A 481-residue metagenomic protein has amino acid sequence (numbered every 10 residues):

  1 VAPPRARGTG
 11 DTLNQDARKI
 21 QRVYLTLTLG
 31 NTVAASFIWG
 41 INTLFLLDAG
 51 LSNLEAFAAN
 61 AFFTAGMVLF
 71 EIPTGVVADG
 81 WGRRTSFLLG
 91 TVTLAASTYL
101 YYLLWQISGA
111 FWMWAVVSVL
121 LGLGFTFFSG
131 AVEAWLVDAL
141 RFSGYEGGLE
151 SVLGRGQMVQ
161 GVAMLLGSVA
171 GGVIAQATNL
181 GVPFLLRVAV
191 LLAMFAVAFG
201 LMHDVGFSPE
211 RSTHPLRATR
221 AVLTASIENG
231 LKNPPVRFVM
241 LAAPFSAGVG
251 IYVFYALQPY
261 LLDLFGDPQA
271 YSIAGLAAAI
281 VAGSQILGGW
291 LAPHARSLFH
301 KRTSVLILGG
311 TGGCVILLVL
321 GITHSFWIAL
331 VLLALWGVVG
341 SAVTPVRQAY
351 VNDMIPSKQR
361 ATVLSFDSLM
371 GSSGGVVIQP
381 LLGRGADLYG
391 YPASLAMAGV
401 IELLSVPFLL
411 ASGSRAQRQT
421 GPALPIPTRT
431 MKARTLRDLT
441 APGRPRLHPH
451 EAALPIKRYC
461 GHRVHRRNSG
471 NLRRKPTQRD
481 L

Functional and structural regions predicted by a protein language model:
G8-R18, H203-V239, P427, K432: Juxtamembrane intracellular "pre-TM" segments in multi-pass secondary transporters
T12, F57-A59, L69, F87 (+2 more regions): C-terminal transmembrane bundle of multi-pass solute transporters/carriers
N14-L69, P235-A277: Helix-loop boundary and gating motifs at the non-cytosolic
L29, S97, A110-F128, I328-A342: Hydrophobic core of transmembrane alpha-helices in multi-pass small-molecule transporters, especially MFS/SLC-type
V92-S108, T311-H324: C-terminal ends and interior cores of transmembrane alpha-helices in multi-pass membrane transporters/permeases
V119-G161: Cytoplasmic helix-loop-helix junction between adjacent transmembrane helices in 12-TM secondary transporters
V182-G200, L395-L410: Symmetry-related core transmembrane helices of the 12-TM Major Facilitator Superfamily/SLC fold
F195-H214, A411-P422: Helix-loop junctions on the cytosolic side of multi-pass membrane transporters, especially the intracellular loop
